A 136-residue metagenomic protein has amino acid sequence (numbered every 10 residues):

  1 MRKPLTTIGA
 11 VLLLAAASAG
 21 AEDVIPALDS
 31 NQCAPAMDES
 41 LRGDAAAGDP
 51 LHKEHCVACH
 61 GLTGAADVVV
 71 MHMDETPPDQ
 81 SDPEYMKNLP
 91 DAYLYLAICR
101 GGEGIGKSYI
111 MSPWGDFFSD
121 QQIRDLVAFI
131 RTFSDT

Functional and structural regions predicted by a protein language model:
M1-I8: Bacterial N-terminal signal peptides that target proteins for export
G9-L14: Hydrophobic helical h-region of N-terminal Sec-dependent signal peptides in bacterial secretory/periplasmic proteins
A16-S18: N-terminal signal peptide c-region/cleavage motif recognized by signal peptidases
E22-L51: Electrostatic cytochrome c docking/interface patches
R42-L62, L94-Y95: Sequence/structural segment immediately N-terminal to covalent heme-attachment motifs in c-type and related
A47, L51, L89, Y93 (+2 more regions): Extracytoplasmic/secreted proteins, especially bacterial periplasmic and envelope-associated proteins
G61-Y95: Gly/Gly-Pro-rich "capping" loops immediately C-terminal to redox-active cysteine motifs in periplasmic/lumenal
M71-D79, R100-F133: Axial heme c-ligation environment in periplasmic c-type cytochrome domains
